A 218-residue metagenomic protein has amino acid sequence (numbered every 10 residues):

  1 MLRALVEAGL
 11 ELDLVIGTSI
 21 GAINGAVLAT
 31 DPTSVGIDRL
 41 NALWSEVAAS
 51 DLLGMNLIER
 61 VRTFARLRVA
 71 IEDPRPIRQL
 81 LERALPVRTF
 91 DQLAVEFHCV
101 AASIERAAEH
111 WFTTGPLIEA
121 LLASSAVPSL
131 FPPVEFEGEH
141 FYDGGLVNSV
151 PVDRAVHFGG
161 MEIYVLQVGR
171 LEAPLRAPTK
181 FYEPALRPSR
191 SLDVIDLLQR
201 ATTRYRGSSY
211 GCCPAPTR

Functional and structural regions predicted by a protein language model:
M1, G21, C99, A107 (+4 more regions): Conserved small-residue
M1-V15: Helix-rich "cap/lid" substructures immediately adjacent to catalytic or cofactor-binding pockets
L12-T30: Catalytic nucleophile loop
L14-V15, F136-Y142: Short pre-catalytic strand/loop immediately N-terminal to key active-site residues, enriched for Gly-Thr
P32-L80, T113-P116, G145-R218: Non-catalytic peripheral regions of patatin-like phospholipases
L52, L85-E96: A short alpha-helix-loop-beta-strand transition element characteristic of N-terminal alpha/beta dinucleotide-binding
E82-L85, I118-P133, G144-V150: Active-site glycine-rich loop that binds ribose-phosphate moieties when present
F97-A102, P132: Short beta-strand scaffold segments in enzyme catalytic cores
